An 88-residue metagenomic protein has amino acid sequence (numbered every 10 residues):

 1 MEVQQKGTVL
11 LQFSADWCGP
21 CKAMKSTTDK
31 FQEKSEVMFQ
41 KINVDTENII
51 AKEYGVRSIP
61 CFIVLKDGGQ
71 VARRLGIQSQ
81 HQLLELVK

Functional and structural regions predicted by a protein language model:
Q4-S14: Short active-site neighborhood of thiol/selenol oxidoreductases, capturing the structured segment around
G7, E36-V37: A generic structural signal for alpha->beta connector loops
L10-L11, F39, F62: Hydrophobic beta-strand anchors of alpha/beta hydrolase catalytic cores
C18-C21, F62: The canonical Cys-X-X-Cys-His
P20-S35: Typically the conserved alpha-helix immediately C-terminal to a functionally engaged Cys/Sec in thioredoxin-like
V44-A51: Structural microenvironment flanking redox-active thiols in thiol-disulfide oxidoreductases
E53-R57: A short glycine-leucine-enriched loop at secondary-structure breakpoints that most characteristically corresponds
S58, I63-K88: Non-catalytic, surface beta->alpha helical segment in thiol-disulfide oxidoreductase systems
